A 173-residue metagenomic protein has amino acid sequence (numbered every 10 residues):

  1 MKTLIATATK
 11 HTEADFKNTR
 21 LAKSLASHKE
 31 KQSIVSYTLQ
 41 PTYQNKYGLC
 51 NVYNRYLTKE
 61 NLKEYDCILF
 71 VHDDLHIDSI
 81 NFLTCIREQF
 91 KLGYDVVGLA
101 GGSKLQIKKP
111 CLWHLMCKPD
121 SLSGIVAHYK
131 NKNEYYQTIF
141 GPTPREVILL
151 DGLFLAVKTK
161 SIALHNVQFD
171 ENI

Functional and structural regions predicted by a protein language model:
M1-E30, I34-Q40: N-proximal low-complexity "stem/linker" segments adjacent to membrane-targeting elements
E13-A14, Q44-L49, H76: Acidic-and-aromatic substrate-binding clefts and catalytic sites of carbohydrate-active enzymes
E13-F16, I77-S79, K104-P110: Short catalytic/ligand-binding loop motif for oxyanion handling, primarily in non-cytosolic enzymes, centered on
N45-N61: Glycine-rich, basic loop-to-helix element that forms the pyrophosphate-binding segment of sugar-nucleotide handling
Y65-H76: Short beta-strand-to-loop acidic/aromatic patch adjacent to the donor-nucleotide binding site
L75-E88: Acidic donor-binding/catalytic loop of UDP-sugar-dependent glycosyltransferases, especially processive GT2
C85-T159: Conserved catalytic core of nucleotide-sugar-dependent glycosyltransferases
L164-E171: Conserved nucleotide-sugar donor-binding catalytic segment
